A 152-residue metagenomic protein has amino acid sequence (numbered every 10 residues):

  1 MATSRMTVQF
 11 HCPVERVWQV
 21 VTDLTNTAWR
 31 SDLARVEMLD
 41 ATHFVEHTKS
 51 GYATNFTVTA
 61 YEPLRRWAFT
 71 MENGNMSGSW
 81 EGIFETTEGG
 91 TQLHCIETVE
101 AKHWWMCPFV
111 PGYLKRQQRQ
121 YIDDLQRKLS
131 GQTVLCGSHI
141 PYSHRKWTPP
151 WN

Functional and structural regions predicted by a protein language model:
M1-E37, K146-N152: Hydrophobic ligand-binding cavity/cleft-lining segments
T3-R5, G51-F56, M76-E81: Short, surface-exposed coil-to-beta transition loops
H11-E15, T59-L64, I83-Q92: A short, structured loop/turn motif at beta-sheet edges
R16-V21, T27, F44, V58 (+3 more regions): Hydrophobic pocket/interface hotspot
D32-A34, A41, M76-S77: A broad structural signal for short, well-ordered beta-strand segments within beta-sheet-rich domains
T42-K49, W67-N73: Short beta-strand segments that buttress and anchor functional surface loops
E72-D123, R127, C136-I140: Beta-strand/loop substructures that line and gate deep hydrophobic ligand-binding cavities in soluble
G131-P150: Charged phosphate-binding loop/patch that engages nucleotide di/tri-phosphates or the phosphate backbone of nucleic
